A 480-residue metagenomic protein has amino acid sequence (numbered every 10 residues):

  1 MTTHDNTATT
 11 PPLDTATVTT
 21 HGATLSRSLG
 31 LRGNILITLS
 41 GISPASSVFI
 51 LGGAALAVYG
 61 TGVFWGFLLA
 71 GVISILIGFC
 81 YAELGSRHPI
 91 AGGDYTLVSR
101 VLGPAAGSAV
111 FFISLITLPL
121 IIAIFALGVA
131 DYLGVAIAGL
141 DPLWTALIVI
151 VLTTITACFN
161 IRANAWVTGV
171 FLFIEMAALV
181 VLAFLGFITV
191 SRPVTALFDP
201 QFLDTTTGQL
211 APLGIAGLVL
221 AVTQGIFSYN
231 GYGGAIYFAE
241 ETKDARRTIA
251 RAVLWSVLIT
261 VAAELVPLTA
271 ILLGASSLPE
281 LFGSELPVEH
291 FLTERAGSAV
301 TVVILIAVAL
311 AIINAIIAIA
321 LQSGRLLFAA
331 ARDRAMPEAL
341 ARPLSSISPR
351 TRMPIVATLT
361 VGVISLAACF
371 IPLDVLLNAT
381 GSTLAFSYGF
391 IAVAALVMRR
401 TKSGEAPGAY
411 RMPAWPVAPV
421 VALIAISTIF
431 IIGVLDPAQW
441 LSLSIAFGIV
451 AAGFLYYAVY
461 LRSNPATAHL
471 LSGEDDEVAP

Functional and structural regions predicted by a protein language model:
M1-G52, L56-G62, I75, F79 (+3 more regions): Membrane-interface "cap" regions at the ends of multi-pass membrane proteins
T20-L25, V63-F64, V170-L305: Helix-loop-helix junctions that connect adjacent transmembrane segments in multi-pass membrane transporters
S47-P142, S256-V266, L443-A451: Extracellular loop-to-transmembrane helix junctions
Y95, S99, F125-T145, A178 (+5 more regions): Helix-loop-helix connectors at the membrane interface of multi-pass transporters/channels
T96-L97, G103, G134-V135, A252-I317 (+2 more regions): TM-loop-TM module centered on a large, flexible mid-protein loop between adjacent transmembrane helices in multi-pass
A130, P142-F198, N230, V253-L258 (+3 more regions): Membrane-interface loop-to-helix entry segments
V167, P343-M353, Y388-A438: C-terminal membrane-solvent junction of multi-pass transporters and transport-like membrane proteins
A379, T383-L384, M412-P480: A generic transmembrane alpha-helix motif of multi-pass inner-membrane proteins
